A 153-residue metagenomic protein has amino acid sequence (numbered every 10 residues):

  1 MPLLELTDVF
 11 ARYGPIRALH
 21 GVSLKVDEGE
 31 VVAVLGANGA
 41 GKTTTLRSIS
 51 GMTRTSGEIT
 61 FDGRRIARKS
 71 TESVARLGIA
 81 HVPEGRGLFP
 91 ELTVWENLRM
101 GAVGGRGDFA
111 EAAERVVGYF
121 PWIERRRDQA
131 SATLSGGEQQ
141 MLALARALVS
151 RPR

Functional and structural regions predicted by a protein language model:
P2-R153: Glycine-rich phosphate-binding loops of nucleotide-dependent enzymes
